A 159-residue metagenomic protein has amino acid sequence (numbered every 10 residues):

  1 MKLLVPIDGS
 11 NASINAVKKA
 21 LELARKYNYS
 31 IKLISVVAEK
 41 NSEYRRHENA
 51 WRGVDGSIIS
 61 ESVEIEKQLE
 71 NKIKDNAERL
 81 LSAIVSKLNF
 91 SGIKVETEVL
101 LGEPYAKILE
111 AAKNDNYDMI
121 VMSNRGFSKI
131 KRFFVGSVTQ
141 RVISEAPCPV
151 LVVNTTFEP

Functional and structural regions predicted by a protein language model:
M1-V63, N89-S91: Small/aliphatic-rich secondary-structure junction motif
S13, K74-A77, V135-T139: Short, conserved glycine- and acidic-residue-centered signature motifs in active-site or ligand-binding loops
N15-K18, E103, S137: Short, conserved clusters of charged catalytic residues that mark active-site and nucleotide-handling motifs
K32, E96, L151: Conserved beta-strand positions in the Rossmann-like core of class I SAM-dependent methyltransferases
K40-N41, E48, Y105-K107, K129: Generic structural signal for helix capping and beta-alpha/helix-loop junctions
E61-K72: C-terminal alpha-helical "lid/dimerization" subdomain adjacent to the S-adenosyl-L-methionine
N71, D75-I120, F157-P159: Structural beta-alpha unit
A106-P159: Gly/Ser-rich helix-loop-strand patches that form or flank binding pockets for ribonucleotide-derived cofactors
